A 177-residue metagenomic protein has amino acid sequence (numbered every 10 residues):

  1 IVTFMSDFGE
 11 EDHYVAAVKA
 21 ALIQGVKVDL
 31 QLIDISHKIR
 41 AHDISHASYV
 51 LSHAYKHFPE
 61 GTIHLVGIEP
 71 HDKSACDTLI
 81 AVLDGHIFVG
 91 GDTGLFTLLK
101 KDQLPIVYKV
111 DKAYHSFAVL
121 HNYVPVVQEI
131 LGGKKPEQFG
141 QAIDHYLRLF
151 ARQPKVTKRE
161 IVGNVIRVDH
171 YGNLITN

Functional and structural regions predicted by a protein language model:
I1-K38: N-terminal glycine-rich anion-binding loop in soluble enzyme alpha/beta folds
V2-F4, H64-V66, I166: Residue-level marker for buried hydrophobic side chains located in beta-strands that build the well-ordered beta-sheet
F8-D12, H71-K73, V168-L174: Short acidic, Gly/Ser-rich segments with clustered Asp/Glu that frequently serve as metal-coordination loops in enzyme
Y14-A17, I44-S45, T176-N177: Short, glycine/acidic-enriched capping/hinge loops at junctions between secondary-structure elements
G25-K27, Q31, H42-H53, H57-I68 (+1 more regions): Active-site histidine-anchored catalytic micro-motif
H37, T93, H170: Residues that form or immediately flank small-molecule/cofactor binding pockets and catalytic motifs
D77, K101, A151, T176-N177: Short, well-ordered secondary-structure micro-motifs
Y114-T176: Anionic-ligand-binding alpha/beta catalytic cores of soluble enzymes and soluble regulatory domains that recognize
